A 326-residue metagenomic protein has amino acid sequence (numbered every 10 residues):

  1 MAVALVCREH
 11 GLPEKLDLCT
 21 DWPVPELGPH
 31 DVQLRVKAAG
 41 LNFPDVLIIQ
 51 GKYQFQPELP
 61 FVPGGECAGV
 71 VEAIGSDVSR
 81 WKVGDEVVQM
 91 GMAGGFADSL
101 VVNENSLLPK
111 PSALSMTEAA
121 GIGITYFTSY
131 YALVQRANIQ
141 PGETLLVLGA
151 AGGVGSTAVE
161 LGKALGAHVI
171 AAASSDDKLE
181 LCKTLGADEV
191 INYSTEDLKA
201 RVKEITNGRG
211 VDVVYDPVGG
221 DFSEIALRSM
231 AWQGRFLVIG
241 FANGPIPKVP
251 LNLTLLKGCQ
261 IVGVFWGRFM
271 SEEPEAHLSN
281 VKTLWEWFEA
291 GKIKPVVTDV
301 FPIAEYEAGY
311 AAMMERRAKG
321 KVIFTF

Functional and structural regions predicted by a protein language model:
V24-G40, K52-G94: Glycine-rich beta-strand-centered segment in the early N-terminal region that forms part of a ligand/cofactor-binding
R35, L47, R80, E86-G149 (+1 more regions): NAD(P)H dinucleotide-binding glycine-rich loop of Rossmann-like/cofactor-binding domains, especially the beta1-alpha1
E86, T144, H168, G234-R235 (+1 more regions): Short glycine-centered segments of the SAM/dcSAM-binding site in methyltransferase folds
G95-D98, A173-L181, I246-L251: Short, glycine/polar-rich helix-capping loops at beta-to-alpha or helix-loop-helix junctions that flank or form
A120-E196: Mid-domain Rossmann-like dinucleotide-binding core that forms the NAD(H)/NADP(H) cofactor-binding site
D197-G208: Short amphipathic alpha-helix with an adjacent loop that forms part of the alpha/beta core around
D221-I293, T325-F326: Glycine-rich phosphate-binding loop and adjacent beta-alpha segment of Rossmann(oid) nucleotide-cofactor-binding
W285, A290-D299, E307-F326: C-terminal capping/lid region of NAD(P)-dependent oxidoreductase domains
